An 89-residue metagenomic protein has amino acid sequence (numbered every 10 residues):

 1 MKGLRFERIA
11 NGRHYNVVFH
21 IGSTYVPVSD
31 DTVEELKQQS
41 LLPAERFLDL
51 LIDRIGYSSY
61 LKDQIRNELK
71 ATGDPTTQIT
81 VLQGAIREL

Functional and structural regions predicted by a protein language model:
M1, R87-L89: Short intrinsically disordered terminal tails
M1-G12: Short N-terminal "domain-start" leader segments that mark the transition from disordered tails or signal peptides into
N11-G12, H20-G22, E88: Short, flexible beta-strand-to-coil junctions
V18-K70: Acidic, low-complexity, intrinsically disordered interaction modules
